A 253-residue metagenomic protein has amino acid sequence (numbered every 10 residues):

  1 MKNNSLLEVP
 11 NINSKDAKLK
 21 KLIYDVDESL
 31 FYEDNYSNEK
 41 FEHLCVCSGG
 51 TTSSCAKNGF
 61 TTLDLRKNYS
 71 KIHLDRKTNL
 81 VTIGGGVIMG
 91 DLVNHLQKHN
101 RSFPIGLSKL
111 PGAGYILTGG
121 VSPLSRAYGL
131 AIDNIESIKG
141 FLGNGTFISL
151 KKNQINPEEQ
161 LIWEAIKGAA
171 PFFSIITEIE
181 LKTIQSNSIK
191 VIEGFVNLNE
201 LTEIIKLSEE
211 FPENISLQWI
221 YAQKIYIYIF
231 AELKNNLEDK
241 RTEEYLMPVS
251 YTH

Functional and structural regions predicted by a protein language model:
K2-I12: Conserved oxyanion/phosphate-binding beta-strand-loop segments in alpha/beta enzyme cores
P10-S70: Glycine-rich N-terminal segment of FAD-binding domains in flavoprotein oxidoreductases, spanning the beta-loop-helix
F41-C47, V81, N100-L107, I148 (+1 more regions): Short secondary-structure capping/junction motifs at helix and strand boundaries
I72, G90, H99, P104-L201: FAD-binding subdomain of flavoenzyme oxidoreductases
G86: Extended, alpha-helix-rich binding/interface surfaces that flank or overlap catalytic cores and mediate recognition
F195-N199, I229-N235: Short beta-strand-to-loop capping motifs
T202-F211: Short amphipathic alpha-helix segments
T252-H253: Conserved small/polar residues in nucleotide/adenosyl-binding loops
